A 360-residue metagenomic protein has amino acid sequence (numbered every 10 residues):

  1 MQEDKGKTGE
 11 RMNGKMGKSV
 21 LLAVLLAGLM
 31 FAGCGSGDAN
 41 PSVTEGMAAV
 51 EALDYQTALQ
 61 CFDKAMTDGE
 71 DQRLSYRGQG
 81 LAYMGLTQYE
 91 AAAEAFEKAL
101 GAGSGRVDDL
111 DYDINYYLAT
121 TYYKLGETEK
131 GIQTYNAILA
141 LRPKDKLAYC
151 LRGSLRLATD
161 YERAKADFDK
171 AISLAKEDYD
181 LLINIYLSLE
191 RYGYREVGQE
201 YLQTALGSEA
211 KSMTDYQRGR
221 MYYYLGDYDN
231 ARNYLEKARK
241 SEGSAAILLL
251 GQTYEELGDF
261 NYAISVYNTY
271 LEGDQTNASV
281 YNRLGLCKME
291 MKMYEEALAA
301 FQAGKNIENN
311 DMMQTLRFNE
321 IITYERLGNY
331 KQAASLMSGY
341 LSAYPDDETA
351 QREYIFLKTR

Functional and structural regions predicted by a protein language model:
F31-E90, E94, G101-S104, D113: N-terminal leader/linker segments that initiate helical-solenoid repeat arrays
A39-N40, R73-L74, V107-D108, Y112-D113 (+7 more regions): Helix-start (N-cap) detector for alpha-helical repeat units in TPR-like alpha-solenoids, especially tetratricopeptide
E51-A52, G85, K124, L157-T159 (+6 more regions): Register position in tetratricopeptide repeats
K64-A65, K98-A99, A137-I138, K170-A171 (+5 more regions): Canonical positions in the second alpha-helix
G78, G85, L110-D113, Y117 (+7 more regions): Canonical tetratricopeptide repeat
